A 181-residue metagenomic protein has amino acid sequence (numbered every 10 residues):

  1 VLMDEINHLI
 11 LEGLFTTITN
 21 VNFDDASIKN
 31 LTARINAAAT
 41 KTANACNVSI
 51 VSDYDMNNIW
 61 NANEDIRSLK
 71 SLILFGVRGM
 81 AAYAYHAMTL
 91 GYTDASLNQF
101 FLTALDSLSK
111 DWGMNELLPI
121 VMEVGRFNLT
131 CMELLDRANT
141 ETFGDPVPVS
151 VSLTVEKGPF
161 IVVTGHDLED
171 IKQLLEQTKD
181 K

Functional and structural regions predicted by a protein language model:
V1-K181: Metallocofactor- and cofactor-centric catalytic cores in central/energy metabolism, strongly enriched
